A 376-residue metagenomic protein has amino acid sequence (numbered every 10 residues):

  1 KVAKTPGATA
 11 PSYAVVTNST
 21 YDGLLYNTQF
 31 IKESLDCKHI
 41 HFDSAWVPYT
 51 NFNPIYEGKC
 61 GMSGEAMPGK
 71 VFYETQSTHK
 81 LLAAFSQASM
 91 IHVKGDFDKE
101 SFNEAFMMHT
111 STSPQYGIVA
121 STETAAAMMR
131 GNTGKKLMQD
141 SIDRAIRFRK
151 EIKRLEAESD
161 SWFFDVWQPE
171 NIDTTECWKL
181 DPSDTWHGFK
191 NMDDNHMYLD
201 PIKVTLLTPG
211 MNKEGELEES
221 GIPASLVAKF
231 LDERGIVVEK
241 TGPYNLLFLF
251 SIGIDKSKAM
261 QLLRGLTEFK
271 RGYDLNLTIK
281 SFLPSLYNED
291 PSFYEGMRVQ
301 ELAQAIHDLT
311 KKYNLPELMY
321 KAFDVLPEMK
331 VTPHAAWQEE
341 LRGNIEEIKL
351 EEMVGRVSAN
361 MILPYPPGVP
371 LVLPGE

Functional and structural regions predicted by a protein language model:
K1, N132-E376: Non-catalytic terminal extensions of PLP-dependent enzymes
K1-K153: Conserved PLP-enzyme active-site core in the AAT-like
